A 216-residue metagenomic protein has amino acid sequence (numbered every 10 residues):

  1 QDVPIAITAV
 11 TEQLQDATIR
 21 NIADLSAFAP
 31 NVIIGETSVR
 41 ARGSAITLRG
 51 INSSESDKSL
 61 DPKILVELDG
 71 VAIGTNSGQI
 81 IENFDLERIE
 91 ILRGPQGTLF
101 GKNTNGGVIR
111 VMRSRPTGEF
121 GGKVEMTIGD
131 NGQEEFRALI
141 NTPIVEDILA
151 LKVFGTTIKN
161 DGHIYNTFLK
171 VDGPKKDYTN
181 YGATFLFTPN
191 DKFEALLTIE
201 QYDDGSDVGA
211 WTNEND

Functional and structural regions predicted by a protein language model:
Q1-A17, R42-T47, I64, T117: N-terminal periplasmic "start-of-domain" segments of outer-membrane beta-barrel proteins
D16, I33-G35, S54-S56, I73-T75 (+3 more regions): Short beta-strands and strand-coil junctions in structured, solvent-facing domains, enriched
A17, G43, K63, G106 (+3 more regions): Transmembrane beta-barrel architecture of outer-membrane proteins
A23, A27-V71: Extracytoplasmic beta-strand/coil segments of soluble accessory domains associated with Gram-negative outer-membrane
A45-T47, I91, N103-M126, E134-I140: N-terminal periplasmic accessory domains that precede and gate Gram-negative outer-membrane beta-barrel machines
S56-D57, K63-I64, D69-P95, M112: Short acidic/polar hinge/loop motifs at secondary-structure boundaries that mediate gating or recognition
G121-K123, I128-N160, I164, F168-G209: Transmembrane beta-barrel wall of Gram-negative outer-membrane proteins
N215-D216: Surface-exposed loop/turn segments flanking beta-strands in extracellular/periplasmic regions
